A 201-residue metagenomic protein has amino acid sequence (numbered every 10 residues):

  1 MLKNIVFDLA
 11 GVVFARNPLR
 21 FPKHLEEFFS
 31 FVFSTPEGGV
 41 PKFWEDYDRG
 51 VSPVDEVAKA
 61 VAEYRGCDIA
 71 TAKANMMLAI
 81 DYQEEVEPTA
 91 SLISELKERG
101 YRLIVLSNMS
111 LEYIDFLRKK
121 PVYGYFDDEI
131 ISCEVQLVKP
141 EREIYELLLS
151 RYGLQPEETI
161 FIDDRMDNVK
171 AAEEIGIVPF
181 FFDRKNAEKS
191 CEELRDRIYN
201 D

Functional and structural regions predicted by a protein language model:
M1-K3, S110-L111, L117-D201: Asp-based, Mg2+/Mn2+-dependent phosphohydrolase catalytic module
M1-V40, E174, N186-K189: Active-site neighborhood of HAD-like aspartate-dependent phosphohydrolases
V6, A15, I104-N108, D163: Short beta-strand segments
D8-G11, G50, V105, E129 (+1 more regions): Generic structural signal for small/hydrophobic residues in well-ordered secondary structure, especially within
R20, H24, K42, E56-A60 (+8 more regions): Alpha-helical elements of Rossmann-like donor-binding domains used by nucleotide-donor carbohydrate transfer enzymes
L25-G38, K42-D46, A62, N75-E87: Helical cap/lid subdomains and adjacent loops of hydrolase enzymes that gate the active-site channel and determine
E45-A74: A metal-dependent, Asp-based hydrolase signature
D55, K73-I104, R142: Short, acidic loop-to-helix structural element flanking the phosphoryl-transfer center in phosphate-processing enzymes
